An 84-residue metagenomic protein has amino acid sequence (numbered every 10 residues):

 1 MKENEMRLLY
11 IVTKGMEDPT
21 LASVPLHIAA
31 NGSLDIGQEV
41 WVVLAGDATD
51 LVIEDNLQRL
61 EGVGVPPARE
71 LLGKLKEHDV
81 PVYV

Functional and structural regions predicted by a protein language model:
M1-M6: Basic/polar N-terminal segments that are highly enriched at the extreme N-terminus, encompassing both cleavable
L9-S23, D55-N56: Short, glycine-rich nucleotide/cofactor-binding loops
G15-E17, D47-D50: Short, catalytically relevant binding-site loops at active-site mouths
A22-D35, V42: Histidine-anchored nucleotide/phosphate-binding helix
A29, E39-A45, V82-V84: Short internal beta-strands
I36-G37, D79: Glycine-centered short loops/turns at secondary-structure junctions
A48-G62: N-terminal beta-loop-helix "entrance" segment that forms/cooperates in small-molecule cofactor or anionic ligand
Q58-V84: A glycine-rich helix N-cap at a beta->alpha junction
